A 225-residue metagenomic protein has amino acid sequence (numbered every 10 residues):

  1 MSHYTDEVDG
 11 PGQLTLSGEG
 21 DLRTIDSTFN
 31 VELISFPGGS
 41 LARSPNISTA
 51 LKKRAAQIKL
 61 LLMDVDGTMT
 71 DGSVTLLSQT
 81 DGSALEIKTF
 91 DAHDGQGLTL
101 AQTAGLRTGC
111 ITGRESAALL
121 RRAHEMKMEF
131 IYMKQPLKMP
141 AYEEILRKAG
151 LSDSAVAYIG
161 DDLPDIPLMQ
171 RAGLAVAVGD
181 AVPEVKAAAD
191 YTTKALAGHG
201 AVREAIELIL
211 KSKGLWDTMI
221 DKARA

Functional and structural regions predicted by a protein language model:
M1-M63, L215-A225: Non-catalytic pre-domain segments flanking phosphatase-related domains
D21, N30, G38-G39, R43-R107: Active-site neighborhood of HAD-like aspartate-dependent phosphohydrolases
D64-D66, G72, R114, D161 (+1 more regions): Fold-independent oxyanion-binding glycine-rich loops and adjacent beta-strand/coil segments at enzyme active sites
V65, G113-R114, Q135, G179-V182: Short secondary-structure boundary segments
L76, R114-A118, K138: Short, catalytically relevant binding-site loops at active-site mouths
S83-A84, D91, E125, F130-I131 (+1 more regions): Mg2+-dependent phosphoryl-transfer enzymes with acidic/Ser/Thr/Gly-rich catalytic loops
T89-H93, I111, K134-L137: Short secondary-structure boundary/capping elements
G97-R122, I131-M133, M169: Substrate-recognition element of Asp-dependent hydrolases with the DxDx(T/V) motif
